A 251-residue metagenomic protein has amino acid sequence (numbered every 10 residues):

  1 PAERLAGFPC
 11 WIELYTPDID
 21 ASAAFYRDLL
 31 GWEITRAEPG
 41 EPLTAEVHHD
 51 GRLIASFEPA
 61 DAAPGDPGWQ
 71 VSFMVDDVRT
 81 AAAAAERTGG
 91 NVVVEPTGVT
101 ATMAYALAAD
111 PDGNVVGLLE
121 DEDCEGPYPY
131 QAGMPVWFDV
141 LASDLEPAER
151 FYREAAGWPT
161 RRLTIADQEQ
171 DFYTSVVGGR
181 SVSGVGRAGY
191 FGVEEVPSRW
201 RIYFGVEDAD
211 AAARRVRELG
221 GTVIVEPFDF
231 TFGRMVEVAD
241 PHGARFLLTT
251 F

Functional and structural regions predicted by a protein language model:
P1-L5, T88-V136, V140, R161-G178 (+2 more regions): Vicinal oxygen chelate
R4-A6, C10-R52, R87, E95-M103 (+4 more regions): Core segments of cupin and vicinal oxygen chelate
F8-P17, A45-E46, A60-A84, A104-A109 (+3 more regions): Vicinal oxygen chelate
E13, S22, A37, A60 (+5 more regions): Ligand-binding pocket scaffold of soluble enzyme catalytic domains
A23, I54, A82, V93 (+6 more regions): Internal amphipathic alpha-helical segments of the cytochrome P450 catalytic fold
E38-P129: Active-site-adjacent scaffolding segments
L53, A63, S181-V182, F191: Active-site/binding-pocket entry motifs
